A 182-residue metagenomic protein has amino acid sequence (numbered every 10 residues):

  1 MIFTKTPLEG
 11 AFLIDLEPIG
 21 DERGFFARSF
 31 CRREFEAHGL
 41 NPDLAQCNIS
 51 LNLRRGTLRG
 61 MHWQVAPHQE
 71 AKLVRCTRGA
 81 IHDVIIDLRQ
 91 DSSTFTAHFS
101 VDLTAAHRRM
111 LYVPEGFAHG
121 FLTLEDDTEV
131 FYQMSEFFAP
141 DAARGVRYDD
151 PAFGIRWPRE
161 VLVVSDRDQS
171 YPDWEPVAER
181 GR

Functional and structural regions predicted by a protein language model:
M1-H107, E125-D127, M134-R182: Non-catalytic, conserved peripheral segments adjacent to functional cores
T104-F121: Conserved SET/PR-domain catalytic core that frames the SAM/AdoMet-binding pocket
